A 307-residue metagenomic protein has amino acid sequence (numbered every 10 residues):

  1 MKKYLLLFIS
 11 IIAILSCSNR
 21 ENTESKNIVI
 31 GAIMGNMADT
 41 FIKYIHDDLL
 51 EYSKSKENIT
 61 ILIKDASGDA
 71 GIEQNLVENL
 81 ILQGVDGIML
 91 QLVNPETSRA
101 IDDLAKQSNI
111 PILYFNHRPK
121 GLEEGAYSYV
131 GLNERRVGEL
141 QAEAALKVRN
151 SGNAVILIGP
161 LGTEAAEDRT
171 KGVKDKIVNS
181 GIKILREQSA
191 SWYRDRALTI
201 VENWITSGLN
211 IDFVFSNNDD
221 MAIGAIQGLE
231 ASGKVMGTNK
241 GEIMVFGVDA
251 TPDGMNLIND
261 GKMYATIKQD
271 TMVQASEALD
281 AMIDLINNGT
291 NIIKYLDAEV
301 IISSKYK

Functional and structural regions predicted by a protein language model:
A13-S16: C-terminal motif of bacterial Sec signal peptides marking the signal peptidase cleavage site
S18-R20: Bacterial signal peptide processing site
V29-D48, Y52, K56, L62-N75 (+4 more regions): Extracytoplasmic "Venus flytrap"
G31-I33, V85-L92, P111-F115, V155-I156 (+4 more regions): Periplasmic-binding protein-like
E73, Y129-A154, R196-L198, A250-G254 (+1 more regions): Hydrophobic alpha-helical segments within soluble ligand-binding/sensing domains
L90-K106, V173, S191-D253: Hydrophobic alpha-helical
P95-R136, T251-N259: Flexible loop/hinge segments that line or gate small-molecule binding clefts
L157, L161, A165, K176-I177 (+1 more regions): Hinge/cleft segment of the Venus flytrap/periplasmic-binding protein
